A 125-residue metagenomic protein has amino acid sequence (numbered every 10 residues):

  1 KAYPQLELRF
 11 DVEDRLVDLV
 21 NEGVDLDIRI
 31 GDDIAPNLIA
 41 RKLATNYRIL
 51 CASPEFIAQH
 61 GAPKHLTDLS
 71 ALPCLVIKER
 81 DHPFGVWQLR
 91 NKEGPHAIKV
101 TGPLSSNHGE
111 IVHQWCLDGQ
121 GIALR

Functional and structural regions predicted by a protein language model:
K1-P36: Central regulatory/effector-binding core of bacterial HTH transcription factors
V17, N21, D33-R125: C-terminal regulatory
